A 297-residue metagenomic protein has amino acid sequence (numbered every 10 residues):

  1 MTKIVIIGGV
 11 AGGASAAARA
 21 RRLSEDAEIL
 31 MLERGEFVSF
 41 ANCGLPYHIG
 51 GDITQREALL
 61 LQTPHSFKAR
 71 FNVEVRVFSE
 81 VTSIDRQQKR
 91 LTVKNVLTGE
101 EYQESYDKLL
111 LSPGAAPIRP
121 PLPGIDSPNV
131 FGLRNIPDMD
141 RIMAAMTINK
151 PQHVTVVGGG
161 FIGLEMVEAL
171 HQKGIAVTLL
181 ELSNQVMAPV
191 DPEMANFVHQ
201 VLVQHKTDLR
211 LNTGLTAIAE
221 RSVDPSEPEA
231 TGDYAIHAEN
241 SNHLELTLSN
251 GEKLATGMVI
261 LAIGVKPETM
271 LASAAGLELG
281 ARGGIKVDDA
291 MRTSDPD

Functional and structural regions predicted by a protein language model:
T2-F78, V167-V190: Beta1-alpha1 glycine-rich phosphate/pyrophosphate-binding loop at the start of Rossmann-like nucleotide-binding domains
S39, E101, R119-P120, L164-E165 (+2 more regions): Glycine/Thr-rich phosphate-binding loops of Rossmann-like dinucleotide-binding domains
L60, H153-T155, F161-R221, G232-A235: Rossmann-like dinucleotide-binding cores of NAD(P)H-dependent redox enzymes
V77-K89, L211-D224, Y234-N240: A conserved short coil-to-beta-strand element within the FAD-binding core of flavoproteins
V96-E101, S249-G251: Glycine-centered tight beta-turn/hairpin loop motif at sheet-sheet or coil-to-beta transitions
L111-K173, D208, V287-D289: Glycine-rich dinucleotide-binding loop and its adjacent helix/turn
D126-K150, S226, D233-A235, T247 (+1 more regions): FAD-site-proximal beta/loop scaffold in flavoenzymes
